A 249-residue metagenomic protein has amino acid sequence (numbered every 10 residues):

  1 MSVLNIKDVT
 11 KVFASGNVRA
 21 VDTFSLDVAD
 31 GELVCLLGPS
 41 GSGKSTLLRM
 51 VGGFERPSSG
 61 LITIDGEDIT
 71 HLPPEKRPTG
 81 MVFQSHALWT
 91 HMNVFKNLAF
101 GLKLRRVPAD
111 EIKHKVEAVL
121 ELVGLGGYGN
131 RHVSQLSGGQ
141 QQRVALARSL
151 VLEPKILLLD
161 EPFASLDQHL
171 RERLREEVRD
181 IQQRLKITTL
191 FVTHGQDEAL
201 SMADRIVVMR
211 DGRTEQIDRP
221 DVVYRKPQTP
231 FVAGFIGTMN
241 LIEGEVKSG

Functional and structural regions predicted by a protein language model:
L37-P39: The feature captures the beta-strand-to-loop junction immediately N-terminal to the Walker
G52: Helix-to-loop junction immediately C-terminal to a conserved catalytic motif
S58-L61, E111, D211, E243: Conserved coupling/switch loops of ABC nucleotide-binding domains, chiefly the family-specific signature
G60-D68: Conserved ABC transporter NBD signature motif
R77-G80, Q84-G234: ABC ATPase nucleotide-binding domains
Q228-G249: ATPase nucleotide-binding modules
